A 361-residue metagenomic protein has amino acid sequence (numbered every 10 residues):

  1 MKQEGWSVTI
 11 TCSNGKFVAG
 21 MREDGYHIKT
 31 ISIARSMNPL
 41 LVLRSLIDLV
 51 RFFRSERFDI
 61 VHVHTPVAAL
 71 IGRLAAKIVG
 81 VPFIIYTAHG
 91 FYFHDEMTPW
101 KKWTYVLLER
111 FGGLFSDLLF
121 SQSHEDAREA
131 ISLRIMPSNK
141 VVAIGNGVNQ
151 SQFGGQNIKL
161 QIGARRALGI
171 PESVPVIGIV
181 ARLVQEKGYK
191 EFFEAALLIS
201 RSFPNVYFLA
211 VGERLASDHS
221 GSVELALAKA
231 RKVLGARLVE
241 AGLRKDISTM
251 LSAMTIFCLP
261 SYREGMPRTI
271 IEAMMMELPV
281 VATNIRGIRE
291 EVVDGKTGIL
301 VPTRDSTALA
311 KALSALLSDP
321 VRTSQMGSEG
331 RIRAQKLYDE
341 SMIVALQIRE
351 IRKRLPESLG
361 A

Functional and structural regions predicted by a protein language model:
K2-L41, E129, R134-M136, K140-A143 (+1 more regions): N-terminal strand-loop element at the rim of the active site of nucleotide-sugar-dependent glycosyltransferases
K16, F115-V141, V148-G154: A short, active-site helix/loop in glycosyltransferases that binds the activated sugar's phosphate group
K16-R22, Y207-G235, R322: Short, structured helix-loop element that forms part of the nucleotide-activated donor/catalytic region
G163, A308, A315, R322-L337 (+1 more regions): A short, well-ordered alpha-helix in the C-terminal region of glycosyltransferases
P175, I179-R201, I299, T307-A308: A conserved mid-protein helix/loop that constitutes part of the nucleotide-sugar donor-binding site
L243, Y262: Aromatic "clamp/platform" in nucleotide-sugar-dependent glycosyltransferases that forms part of the donor/acceptor
P279-A282, V292: Short hydrophobic beta-strand element within catalytic cores of glycosyltransferases and related nucleotide-activated
D294-G295, I299-S306, A315-P320: Conserved acidic donor-binding segment of nucleotide-sugar-dependent glycosyltransferases
